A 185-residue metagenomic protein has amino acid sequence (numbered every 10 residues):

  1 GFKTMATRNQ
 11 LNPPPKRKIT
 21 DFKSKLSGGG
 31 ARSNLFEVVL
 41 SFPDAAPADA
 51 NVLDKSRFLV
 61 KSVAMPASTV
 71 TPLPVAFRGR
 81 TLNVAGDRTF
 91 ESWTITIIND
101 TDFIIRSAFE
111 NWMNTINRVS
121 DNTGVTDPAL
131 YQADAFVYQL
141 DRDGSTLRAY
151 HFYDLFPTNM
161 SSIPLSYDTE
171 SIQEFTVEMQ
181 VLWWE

Functional and structural regions predicted by a protein language model:
F2-E185: Glycine-rich, low-complexity intrinsically disordered segments
